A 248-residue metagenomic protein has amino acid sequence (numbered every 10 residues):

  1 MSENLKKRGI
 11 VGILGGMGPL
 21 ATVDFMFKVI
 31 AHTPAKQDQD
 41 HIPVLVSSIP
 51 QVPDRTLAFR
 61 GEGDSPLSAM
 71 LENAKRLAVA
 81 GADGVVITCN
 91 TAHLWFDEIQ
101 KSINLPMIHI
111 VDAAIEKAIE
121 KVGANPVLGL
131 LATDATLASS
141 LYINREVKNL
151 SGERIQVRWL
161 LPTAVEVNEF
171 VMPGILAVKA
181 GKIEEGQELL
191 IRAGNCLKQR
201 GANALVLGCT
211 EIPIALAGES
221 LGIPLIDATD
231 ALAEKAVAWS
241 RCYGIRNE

Functional and structural regions predicted by a protein language model:
M1-E248: Non-catalytic structural scaffold of enzyme domains
